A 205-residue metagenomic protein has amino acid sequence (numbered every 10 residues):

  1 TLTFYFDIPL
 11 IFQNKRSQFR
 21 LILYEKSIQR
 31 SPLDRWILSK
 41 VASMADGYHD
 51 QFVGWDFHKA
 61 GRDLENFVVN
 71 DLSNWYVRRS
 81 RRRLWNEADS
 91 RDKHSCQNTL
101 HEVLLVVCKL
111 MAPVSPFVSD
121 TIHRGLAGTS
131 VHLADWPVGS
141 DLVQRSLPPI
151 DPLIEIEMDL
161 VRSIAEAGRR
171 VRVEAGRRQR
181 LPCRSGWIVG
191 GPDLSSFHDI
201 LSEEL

Functional and structural regions predicted by a protein language model:
T1-L205: Feature 926 captures the class I aminoacyl-tRNA synthetase adenylation module centered on the KMSKS loop
